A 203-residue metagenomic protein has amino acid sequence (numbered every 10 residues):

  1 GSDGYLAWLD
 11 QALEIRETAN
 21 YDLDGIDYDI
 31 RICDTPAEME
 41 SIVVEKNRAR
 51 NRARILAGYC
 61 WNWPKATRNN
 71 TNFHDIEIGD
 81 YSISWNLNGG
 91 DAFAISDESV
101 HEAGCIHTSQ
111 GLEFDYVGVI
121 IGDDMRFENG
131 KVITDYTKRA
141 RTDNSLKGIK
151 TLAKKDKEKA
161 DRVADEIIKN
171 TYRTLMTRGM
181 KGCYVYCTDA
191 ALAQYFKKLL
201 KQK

Functional and structural regions predicted by a protein language model:
S2-I133, A164: Conserved helicase/translocase motor-coupling segment
S99-K203: C-terminal accessory regions
